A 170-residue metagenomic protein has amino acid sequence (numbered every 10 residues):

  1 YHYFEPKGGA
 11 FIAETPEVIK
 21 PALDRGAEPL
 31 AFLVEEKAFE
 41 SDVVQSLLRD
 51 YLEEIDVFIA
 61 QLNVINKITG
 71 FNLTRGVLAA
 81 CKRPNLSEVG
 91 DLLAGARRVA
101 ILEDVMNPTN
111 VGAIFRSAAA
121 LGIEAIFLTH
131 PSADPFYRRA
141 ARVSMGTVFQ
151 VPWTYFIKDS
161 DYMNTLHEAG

Functional and structural regions predicted by a protein language model:
Y1-L47, S132-D134: Boundary-proximal intrinsically disordered activation/regulatory segments immediately upstream of a helical core
K7-A10, E28-A31, E54-D56, E124-I126 (+1 more regions): Short active-site oxyanion
I12, L33, L78-A80, V99-I101 (+1 more regions): Structural motif
D24, N63, N85-L86, G90-G170: RNA substrate-binding interface of SAM-dependent RNA methyltransferases
A27, N72-T74, G95-R97: Short connector loops at helix/strand junctions that flank enzyme active sites, especially segments positioning acidic
S46-L52, V143-T147: Short, conserved catalytic or adaptor-binding loops enriched in Gly and charged residues
L48-V77, K82: Glycine/small-residue-rich loop that forms an oxyanion/phosphate-binding "nest" at active or ligand-binding sites
